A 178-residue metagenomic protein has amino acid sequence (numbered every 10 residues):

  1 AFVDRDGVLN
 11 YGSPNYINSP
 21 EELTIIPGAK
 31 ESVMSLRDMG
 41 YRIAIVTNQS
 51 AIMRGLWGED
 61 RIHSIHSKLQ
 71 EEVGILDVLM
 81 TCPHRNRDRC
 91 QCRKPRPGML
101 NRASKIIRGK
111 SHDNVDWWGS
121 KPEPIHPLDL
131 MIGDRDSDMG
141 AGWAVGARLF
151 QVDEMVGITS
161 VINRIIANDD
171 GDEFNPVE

Functional and structural regions predicted by a protein language model:
A1-A44: Active-site neighborhood of HAD-like aspartate-dependent phosphohydrolases
V3-R5, T47, I132-D134: Active-site flanking residues adjacent to catalytic metal/cofactor-binding acidic residues
R5, G12-P14, N48-Q49, H84 (+1 more regions): Active-site loop/turn elements of alpha/beta-hydrolase fold enzymes, especially the short glycine-/histidine-rich
N10-G12, R54, M139-G140: Conserved protein kinase catalytic core
N10-S13, V46-N48, D116-G119: A short alpha-helix capping/helix-coil boundary motif
S19-I26, G55-I62, R93: Flexible, glycine- and charge-enriched loops at secondary-structure boundaries
A29, V33-I62, H66, I75-D88: Substrate-recognition element of Asp-dependent hydrolases with the DxDx(T/V) motif
D60-H63, S67-V73, D77, R87-E178: Asp-based, Mg2+/Mn2+-dependent phosphohydrolase catalytic module
